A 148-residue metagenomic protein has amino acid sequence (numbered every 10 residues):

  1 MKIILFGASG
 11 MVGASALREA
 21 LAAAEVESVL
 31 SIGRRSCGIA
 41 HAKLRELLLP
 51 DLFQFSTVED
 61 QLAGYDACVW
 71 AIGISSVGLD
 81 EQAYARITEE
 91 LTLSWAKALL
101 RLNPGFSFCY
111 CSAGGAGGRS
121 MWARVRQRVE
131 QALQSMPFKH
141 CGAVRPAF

Functional and structural regions predicted by a protein language model:
M1-K2, S28, S107: Residues that mark the start of a beta-strand
K2-E25: N-terminal Rossmann NAD(P)H-binding glycine-rich loop of SDR-like oxidoreductase domains
I3, G38, R45-S94, A98-L102: NAD(P)H-binding glycine-rich loop region in Rossmannoid oxidoreductase-like domains and their noncatalytic homologs
A23, R35, I74, Q82 (+1 more regions): Conserved Rossmann-fold NAD(P)-dependent oxidoreductase catalytic core, especially the SDR/UDP-sugar
E27-L30, G142: Conserved beta-strand positions in the Rossmann-like core of class I SAM-dependent methyltransferases
S31-G38: Short, polar loop motifs at secondary-structure junctions
L44-R45, C141: Short, conserved active-site loop motifs that form the nucleotide-linked donor/cofactor pocket
A147-F148: Short, intrinsically disordered, charge-balanced linker/junction segments flanking boundaries in proteins
